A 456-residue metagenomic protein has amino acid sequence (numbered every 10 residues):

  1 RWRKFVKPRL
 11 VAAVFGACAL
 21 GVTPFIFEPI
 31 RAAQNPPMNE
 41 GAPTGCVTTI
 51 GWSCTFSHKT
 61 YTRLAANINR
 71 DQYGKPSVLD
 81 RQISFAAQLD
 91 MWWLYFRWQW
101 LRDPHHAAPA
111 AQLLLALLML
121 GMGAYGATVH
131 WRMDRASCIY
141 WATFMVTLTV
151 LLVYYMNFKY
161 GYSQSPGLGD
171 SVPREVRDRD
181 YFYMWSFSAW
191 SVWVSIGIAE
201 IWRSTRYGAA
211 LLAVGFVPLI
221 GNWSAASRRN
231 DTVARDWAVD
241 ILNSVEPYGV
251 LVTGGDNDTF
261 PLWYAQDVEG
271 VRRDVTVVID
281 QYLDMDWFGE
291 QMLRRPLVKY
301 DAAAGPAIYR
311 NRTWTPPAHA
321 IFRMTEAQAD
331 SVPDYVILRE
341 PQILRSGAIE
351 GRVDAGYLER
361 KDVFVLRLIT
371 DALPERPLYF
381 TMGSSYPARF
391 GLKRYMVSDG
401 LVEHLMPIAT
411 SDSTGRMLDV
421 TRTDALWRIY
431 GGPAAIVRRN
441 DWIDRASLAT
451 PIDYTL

Functional and structural regions predicted by a protein language model:
R1-Y248, F260-L456: ER/secretory pathway lumenal C-terminal domains and tails of membrane proteins involved in glycoprotein biogenesis
T253-G254: Short beta-strand scaffold positions
